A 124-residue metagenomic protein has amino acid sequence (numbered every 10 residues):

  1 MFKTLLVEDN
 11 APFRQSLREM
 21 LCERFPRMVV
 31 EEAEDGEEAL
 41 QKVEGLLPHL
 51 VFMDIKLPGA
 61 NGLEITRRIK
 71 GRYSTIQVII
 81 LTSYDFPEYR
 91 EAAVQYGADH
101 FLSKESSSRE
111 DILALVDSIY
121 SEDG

Functional and structural regions predicted by a protein language model:
E8: Conserved acidic carboxylate
A11-E31: Two-component/phosphorelay signaling modules centered on CheY-like receiver
E32-L50: Acidic, metal-coordinating helix/loop segments flanking the phosphotransfer/catalytic sites of two-component signaling
D35, N61-E64: Acidic catalytic/metal-coordinating carboxylates
P58: The feature encodes the CheY-like receiver
L63-S74: Short amphipathic alpha-helix used as the core "switch/output" element in two-component signaling
E64, D85-L102, S106, E110-A114: Alpha4 helix (beta4-alpha4-beta5 surface) of REC/receiver domains from two-component response regulators
